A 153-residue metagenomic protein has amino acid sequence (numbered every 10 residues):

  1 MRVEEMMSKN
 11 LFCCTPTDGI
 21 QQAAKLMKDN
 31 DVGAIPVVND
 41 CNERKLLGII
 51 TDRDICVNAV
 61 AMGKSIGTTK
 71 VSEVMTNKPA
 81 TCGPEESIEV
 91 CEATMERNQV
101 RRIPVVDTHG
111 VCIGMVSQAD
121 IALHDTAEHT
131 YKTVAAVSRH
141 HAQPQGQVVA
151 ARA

Functional and structural regions predicted by a protein language model:
M1-N10, T51-T81, E86-E96, S117-A153: Tandem CBS (Bateman) regulatory domains
M6-M7, A24, K28-D29, N42-R44 (+1 more regions): Short hydrophobic/aromatic-rich motifs at helix boundaries and adjacent loops
C13-C14, I49: Active-site-adjacent beta-strand anchor residues
C14-V32, V38, C82-Q99, V105-V106 (+1 more regions): The conserved cystathionine-beta-synthase
M27-D29, I35-D54, M95, I103-A119: A glycine-centered beta-loop-beta connector
